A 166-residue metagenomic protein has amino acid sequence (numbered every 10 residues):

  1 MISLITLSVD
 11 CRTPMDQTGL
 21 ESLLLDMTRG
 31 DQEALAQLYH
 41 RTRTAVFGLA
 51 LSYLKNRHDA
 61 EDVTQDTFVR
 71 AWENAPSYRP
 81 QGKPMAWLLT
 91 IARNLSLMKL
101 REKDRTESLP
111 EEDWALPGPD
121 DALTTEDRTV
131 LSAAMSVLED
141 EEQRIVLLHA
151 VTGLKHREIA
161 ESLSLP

Functional and structural regions predicted by a protein language model:
I2-I5, T13-L20, M98, R105-A133: Internal acidic/polar
R12-P14, T28-Q37, G48-D66: Short, charged helix-capping/linker segments at alpha-helix termini
T18, H58, S136-R144, T152-P166: Helix-turn-helix DNA-binding module
L25-R29, L54-R57, D66-K83, E102-D104: Sigma70-family region 2
R41-T44, S52-K55, L148-L154, S164: Short helix-capping/turn signature of helix-turn-helix
G48, D62-V69, E73, G82-N94: Structural recognition of an alpha-helix C-terminal capping motif at a helix-to-coil junction
T67, I91, I145-V146, I159-A160: Hydrophobic positions on the alpha-helical face of helix-turn-helix-like DNA-binding modules
E73-P80, L89-P110, T124: Arg/Lys-rich amphipathic alpha helix in sigma70-family domain 2
